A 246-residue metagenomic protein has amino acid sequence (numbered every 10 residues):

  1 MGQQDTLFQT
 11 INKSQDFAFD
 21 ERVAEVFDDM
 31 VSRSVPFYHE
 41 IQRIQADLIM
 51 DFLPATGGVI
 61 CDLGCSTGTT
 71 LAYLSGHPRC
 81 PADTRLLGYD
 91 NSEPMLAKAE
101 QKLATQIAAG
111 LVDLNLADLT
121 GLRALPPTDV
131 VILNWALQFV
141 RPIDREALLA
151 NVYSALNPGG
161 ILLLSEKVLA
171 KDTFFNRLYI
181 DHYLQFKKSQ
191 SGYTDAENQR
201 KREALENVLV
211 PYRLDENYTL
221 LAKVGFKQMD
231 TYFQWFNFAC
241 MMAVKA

Functional and structural regions predicted by a protein language model:
T10-D16, E21-Q42: Class I SAM-dependent methyltransferase Rossmann-like catalytic core, especially the SAM/SAH-binding loop
F37-T56, Y73: Conserved alpha-helix/loop element of class I SAM-dependent methyltransferases that forms part of the SAM/SAH-binding
V59-C61, L71-G121: Class I SAM-dependent methyltransferase SAM/SAH-binding core
R123-V131: A short acidic, Gly/Pro-enriched loop at the edge of an enzyme's catalytic core that lines a small-molecule cofactor
E146-P158: A short glycine-rich, Lys/Arg-flanked "PGG" loop and its adjoining helix->strand segment in the class I
G159-K167: Conserved beta-strand signature within the Rossmann-like core of class I S-adenosyl-L-methionine
V168-L220: C-terminal alpha-helical "lid/dimerization" subdomain adjacent to the S-adenosyl-L-methionine
V224-A246: Core SAM-dependent methyltransferase catalytic element
